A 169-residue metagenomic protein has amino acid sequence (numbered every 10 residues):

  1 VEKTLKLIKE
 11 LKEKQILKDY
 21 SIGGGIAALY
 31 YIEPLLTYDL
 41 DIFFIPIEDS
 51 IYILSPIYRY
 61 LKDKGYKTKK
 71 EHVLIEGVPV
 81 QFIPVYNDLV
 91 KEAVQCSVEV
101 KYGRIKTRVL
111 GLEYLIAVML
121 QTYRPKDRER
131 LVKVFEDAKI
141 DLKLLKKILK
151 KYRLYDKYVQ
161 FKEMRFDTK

Functional and structural regions predicted by a protein language model:
V1-K169: Compositionally biased terminal segments of proteins
